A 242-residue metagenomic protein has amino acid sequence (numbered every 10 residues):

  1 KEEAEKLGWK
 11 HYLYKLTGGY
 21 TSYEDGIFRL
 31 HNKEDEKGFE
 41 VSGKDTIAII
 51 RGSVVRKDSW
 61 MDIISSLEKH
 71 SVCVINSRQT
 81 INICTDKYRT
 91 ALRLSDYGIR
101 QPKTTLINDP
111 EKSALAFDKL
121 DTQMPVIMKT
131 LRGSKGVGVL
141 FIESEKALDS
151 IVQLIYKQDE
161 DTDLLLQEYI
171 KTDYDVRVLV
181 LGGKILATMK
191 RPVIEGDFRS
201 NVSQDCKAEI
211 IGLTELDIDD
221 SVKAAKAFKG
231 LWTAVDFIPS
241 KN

Functional and structural regions predicted by a protein language model:
E2-K103: Conserved N-proximal alpha/beta basic substrate-recognition cap immediately N-terminal to, or forming the N-lobe
D35, K57, P110-E111, I218: Structural motif corresponding to alpha-helix initiation and N-cap regions
S42-G43, S71, Q79-L165, D173 (+1 more regions): Active-site nucleotide/adenylate-binding loops and adjacent lid/helix of ATP-dependent enzymes
S53-R56, T80-C84, I185, R191-P192 (+1 more regions): Short glycine-enriched loops at secondary-structure junctions
I127, L179, I238-K241: Conserved protein-kinase catalytic-loop segment immediately C-terminal to the catalytic Asp of the HRD motif
V137-A224: Phosphate-binding site of ATP-dependent enzymes
A225-N242: Conserved metal-phosphate-binding beta-hairpin within the catalytic cores of diverse ATP-dependent phosphoryl-transfer
